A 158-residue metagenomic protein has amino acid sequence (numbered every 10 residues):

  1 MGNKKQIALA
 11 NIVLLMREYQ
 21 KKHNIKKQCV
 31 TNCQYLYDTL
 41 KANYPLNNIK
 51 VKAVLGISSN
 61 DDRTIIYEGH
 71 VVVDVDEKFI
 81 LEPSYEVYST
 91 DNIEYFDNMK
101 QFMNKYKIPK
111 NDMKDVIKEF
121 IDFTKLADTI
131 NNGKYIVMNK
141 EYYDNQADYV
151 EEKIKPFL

Functional and structural regions predicted by a protein language model:
M1-L158: A structural boundary/capping signal
